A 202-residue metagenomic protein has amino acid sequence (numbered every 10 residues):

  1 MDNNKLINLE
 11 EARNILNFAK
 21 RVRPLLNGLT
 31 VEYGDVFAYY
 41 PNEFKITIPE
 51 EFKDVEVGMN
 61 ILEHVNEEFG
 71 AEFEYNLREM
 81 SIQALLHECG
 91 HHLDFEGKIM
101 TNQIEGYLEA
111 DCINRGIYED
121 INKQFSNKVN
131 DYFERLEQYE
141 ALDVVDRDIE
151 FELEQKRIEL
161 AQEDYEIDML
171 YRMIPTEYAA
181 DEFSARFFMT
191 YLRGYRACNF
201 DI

Functional and structural regions predicted by a protein language model:
D2-L6, D164-M173: Active-site rim elements
N8-L26: Zn2+-dependent metallopeptidase catalytic core
G28-V31: Generic structural signal for residues in well-ordered beta-strands
G34-M80, C89-N102: Active-site scaffold of zinc-dependent metalloenzymes
E79, F95-M169, R196-A197: Post-HEXXH active-site segment of zinc metalloproteases
L85: A conserved beta-strand element that flanks and buttresses the S-adenosyl-L-methionine
D143-D146, D168-Y171, P175, F183-I202: Short helix/loop segments within enzyme catalytic domains that coordinate or immediately flank catalytic cofactors
